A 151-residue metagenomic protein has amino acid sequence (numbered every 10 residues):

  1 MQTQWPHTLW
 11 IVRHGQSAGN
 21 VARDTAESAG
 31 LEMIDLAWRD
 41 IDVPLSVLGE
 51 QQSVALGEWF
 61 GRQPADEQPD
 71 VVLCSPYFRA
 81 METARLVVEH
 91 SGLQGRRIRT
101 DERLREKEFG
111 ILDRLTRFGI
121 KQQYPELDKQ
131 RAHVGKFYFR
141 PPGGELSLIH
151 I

Functional and structural regions predicted by a protein language model:
Q2-V12, Q16-R96, Q123, P142-L148: Active-site-proximal alpha-helix that buttresses catalytic centers in soluble enzyme cores
D40, G110, F137-R140: Short, flexible active-site loop motifs that bind/organize anionic cofactors or intermediates
P64, T116, R131-A132: Residues that cap or delimit alpha-helices
V71, P76, G95-D113: A short, structured active-site edge motif that brings together acidic residues
E82, R114, H133-V134: A generic alpha-helix surface/boundary motif
T116-D128: A polyampholytic, Gly/Pro-enriched intrinsically disordered region
L127-G144: Extended, charge-rich low-complexity interaction segments
